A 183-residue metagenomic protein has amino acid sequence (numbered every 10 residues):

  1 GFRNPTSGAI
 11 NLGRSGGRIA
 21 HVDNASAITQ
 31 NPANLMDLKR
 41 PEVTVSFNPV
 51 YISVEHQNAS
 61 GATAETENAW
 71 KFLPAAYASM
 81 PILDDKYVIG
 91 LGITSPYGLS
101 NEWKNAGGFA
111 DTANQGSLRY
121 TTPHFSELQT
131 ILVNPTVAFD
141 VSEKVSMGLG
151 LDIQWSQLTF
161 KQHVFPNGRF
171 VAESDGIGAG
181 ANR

Functional and structural regions predicted by a protein language model:
G1-Y97: N-terminal, post-signal peptide beta-strand-biased segments of exported outer-membrane/organellar beta-barrel and other
D23, E65-L73, H124-T130, G178-R183: Transmembrane beta-barrel outer-membrane domains
M36, M80-I82, F139-D140, L151-I153: Residue-level signature of outer-membrane beta-barrel architecture
E42-T44, K86-V88, T136, D140 (+2 more regions): Membrane-spanning beta-strand positions in outer-membrane beta-barrel proteins
P49-Y51, F72, Q129-V133, I153-W155 (+1 more regions): Transmembrane beta-barrel architecture of outer-membrane proteins
V54-G61, N101-A110, G116, Q154 (+1 more regions): Outer-membrane beta-barrel translocator domains and adjoining extracellular loop/strand segments of Gram-negative
A59-A64, L118-P123, F170-N182: Extracellular loop and loop/strand-boundary signature of outer-membrane beta-barrel proteins
G92-V133: Well-ordered mid-protein domain cores that form the structural environment of catalytic cofactors
